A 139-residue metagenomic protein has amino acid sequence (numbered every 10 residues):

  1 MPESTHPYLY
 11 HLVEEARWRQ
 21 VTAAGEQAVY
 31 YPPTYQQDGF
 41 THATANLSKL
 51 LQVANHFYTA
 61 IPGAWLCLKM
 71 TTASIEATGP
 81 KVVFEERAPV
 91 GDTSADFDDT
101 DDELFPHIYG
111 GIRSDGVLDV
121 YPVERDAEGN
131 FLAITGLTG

Functional and structural regions predicted by a protein language model:
P2-G139: Conserved, structured core segments of small domains
